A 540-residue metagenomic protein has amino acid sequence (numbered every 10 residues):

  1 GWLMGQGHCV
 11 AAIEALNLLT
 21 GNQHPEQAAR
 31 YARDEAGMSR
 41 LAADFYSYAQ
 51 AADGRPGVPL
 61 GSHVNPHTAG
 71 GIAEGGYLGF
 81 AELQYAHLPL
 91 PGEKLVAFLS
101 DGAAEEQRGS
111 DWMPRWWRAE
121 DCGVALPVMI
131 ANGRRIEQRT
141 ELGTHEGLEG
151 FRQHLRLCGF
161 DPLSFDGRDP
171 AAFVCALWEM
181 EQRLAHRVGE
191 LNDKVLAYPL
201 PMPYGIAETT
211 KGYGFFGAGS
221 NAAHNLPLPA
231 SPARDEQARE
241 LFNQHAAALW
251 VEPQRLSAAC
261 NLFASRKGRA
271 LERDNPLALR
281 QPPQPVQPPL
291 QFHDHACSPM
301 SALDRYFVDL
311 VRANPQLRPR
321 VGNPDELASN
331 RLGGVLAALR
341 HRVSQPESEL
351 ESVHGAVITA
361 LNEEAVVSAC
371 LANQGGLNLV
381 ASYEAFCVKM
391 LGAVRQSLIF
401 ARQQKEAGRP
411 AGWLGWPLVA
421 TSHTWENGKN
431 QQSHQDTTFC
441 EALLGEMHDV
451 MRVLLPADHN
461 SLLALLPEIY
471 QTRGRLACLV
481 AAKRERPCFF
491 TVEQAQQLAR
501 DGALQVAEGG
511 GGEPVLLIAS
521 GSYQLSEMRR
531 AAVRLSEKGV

Functional and structural regions predicted by a protein language model:
G1, H8, Q23-V58, A69-G75 (+6 more regions): Long, compositionally biased, glycine/small-hydrophobic-enriched stretches that function as flexible linkers, tethers
G1-A119, T144, G333-V335, E364-N373 (+1 more regions): Cofactor-binding active-site loop characterized by glycine-rich and histidine/acidic residues
W2-H8, D53-E74, S100-A104, D166-P170 (+6 more regions): Active-site nucleophile and cofactor-binding loops and adjacent substrate-binding regions of central metabolic enzymes
W2-L3, A28-D34, P91-F98, V128 (+5 more regions): Beta-strand segments within the central parallel beta-sheet cores of soluble alpha/beta enzyme folds
G21-P25, C260-G412, R473-R475, E485 (+2 more regions): Non-catalytic terminal/interface segments that mediate subunit docking, oligomerization, and allosteric communication
H24-A32, W117-V128, L157, Q345 (+2 more regions): A glycine-rich helix N-cap at a beta->alpha junction
G57, F400-Q403, S433-T438: Flexible, small-/acidic-enriched active-site or ligand-binding loops
G61-S257, Q431, Q435-V540: Glycine-rich ThDP/TPP pyrophosphate-binding loop and its adjacent helix/strand module within ThDP-dependent enzymes
